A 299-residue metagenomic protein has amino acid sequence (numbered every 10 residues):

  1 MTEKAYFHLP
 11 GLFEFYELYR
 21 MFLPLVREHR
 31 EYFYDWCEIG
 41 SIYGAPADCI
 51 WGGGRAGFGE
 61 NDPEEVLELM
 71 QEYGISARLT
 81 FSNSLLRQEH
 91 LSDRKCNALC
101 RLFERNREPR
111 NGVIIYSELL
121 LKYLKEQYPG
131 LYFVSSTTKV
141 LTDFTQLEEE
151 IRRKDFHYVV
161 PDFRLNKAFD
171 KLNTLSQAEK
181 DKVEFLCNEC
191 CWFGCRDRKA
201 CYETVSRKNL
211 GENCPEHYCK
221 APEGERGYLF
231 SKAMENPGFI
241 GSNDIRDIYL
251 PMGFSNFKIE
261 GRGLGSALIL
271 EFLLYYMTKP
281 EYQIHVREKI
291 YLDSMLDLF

Functional and structural regions predicted by a protein language model:
M1-Q146, E150, F156-F299: Active-site pocket-lining/capping segments in soluble small-molecule metabolic enzymes
